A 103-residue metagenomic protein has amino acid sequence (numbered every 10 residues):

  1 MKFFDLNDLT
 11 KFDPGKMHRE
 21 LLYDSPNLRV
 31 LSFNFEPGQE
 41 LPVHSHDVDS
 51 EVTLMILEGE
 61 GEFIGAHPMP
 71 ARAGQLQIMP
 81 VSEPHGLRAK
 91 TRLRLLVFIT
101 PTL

Functional and structural regions predicted by a protein language model:
T10-V43: A short glycine-rich, His/Asp/Glu-containing loop-to-beta-strand
S32, T53, H67-M69: Short, surface-exposed secondary-structure edge patches
E40-P42, Q77, V81-G86: Histidine-centered metal-chelating micro-motifs
D49-E62: Glycine- and acidic-residue-biased ligand/ion/polar-headgroup-sensing regions
L57-E58, A73, T91: A cytosolic small-molecule/anion-sensing beta-strand core signal
E60, P84, R92-R94: Structural motif
A66-S82: Short acidic-glycine-tyrosine-enriched beta hairpin
I78, R92-L103: A short hydrophobic beta-strand segment most commonly corresponding to one strand of the jelly-roll/cupin
